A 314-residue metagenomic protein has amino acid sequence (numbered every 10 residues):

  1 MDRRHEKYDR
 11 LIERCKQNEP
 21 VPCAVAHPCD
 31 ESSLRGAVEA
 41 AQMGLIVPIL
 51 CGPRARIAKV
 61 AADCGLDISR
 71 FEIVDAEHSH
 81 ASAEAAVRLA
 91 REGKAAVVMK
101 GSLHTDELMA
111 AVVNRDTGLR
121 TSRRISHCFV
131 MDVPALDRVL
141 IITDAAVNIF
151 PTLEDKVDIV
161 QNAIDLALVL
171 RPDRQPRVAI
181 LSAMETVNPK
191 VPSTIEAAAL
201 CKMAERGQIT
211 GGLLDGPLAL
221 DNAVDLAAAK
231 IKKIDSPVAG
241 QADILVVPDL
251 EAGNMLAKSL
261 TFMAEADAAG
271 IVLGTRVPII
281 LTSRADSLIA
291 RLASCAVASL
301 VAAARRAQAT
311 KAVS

Functional and structural regions predicted by a protein language model:
M1-I49, P53-V238, D243-S314: Anion-binding alpha/beta catalytic cores of soluble intermediary-metabolism enzymes, centered on
